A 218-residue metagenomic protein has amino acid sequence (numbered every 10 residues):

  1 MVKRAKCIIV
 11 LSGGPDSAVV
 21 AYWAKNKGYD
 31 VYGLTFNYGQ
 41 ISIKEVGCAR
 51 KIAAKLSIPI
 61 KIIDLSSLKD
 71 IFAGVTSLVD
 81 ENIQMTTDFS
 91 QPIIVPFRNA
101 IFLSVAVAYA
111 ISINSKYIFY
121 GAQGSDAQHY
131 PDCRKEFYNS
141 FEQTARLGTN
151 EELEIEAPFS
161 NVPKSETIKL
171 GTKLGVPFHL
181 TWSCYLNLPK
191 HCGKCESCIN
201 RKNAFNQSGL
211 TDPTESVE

Functional and structural regions predicted by a protein language model:
M1-G175: ATP-dependent adenylation/nucleotidyltransferase module used to activate substrates
R98-N99, R201-F205: Charged, low-complexity, helix-prone segments enriched in Lys/Glu/Asp/Gln
S104, L180-N203: Local cysteine-cluster metal-coordination motifs and their immediate loop/turn environment, predominantly Fe-S cluster
D126, F205-N206: Glycine-rich nucleotide phosphate-binding loop and flanking beta-alpha elements of Rossmann-like dinucleotide-binding
T149, N206-G209: Short amphipathic alpha-helical interaction/hinge segments
N187-L188, G209-E218: Short cysteine/histidine-rich metal-coordination sites, predominantly Zn2+-binding motifs
